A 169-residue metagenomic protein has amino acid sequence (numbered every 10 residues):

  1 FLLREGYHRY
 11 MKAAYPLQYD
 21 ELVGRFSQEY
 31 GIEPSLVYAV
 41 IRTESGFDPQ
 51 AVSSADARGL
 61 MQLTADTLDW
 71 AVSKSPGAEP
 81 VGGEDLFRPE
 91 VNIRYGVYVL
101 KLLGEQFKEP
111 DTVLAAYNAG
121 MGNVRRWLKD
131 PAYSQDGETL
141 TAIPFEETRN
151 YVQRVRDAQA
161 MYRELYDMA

Functional and structural regions predicted by a protein language model:
L2-A169: Catalytic glycan-binding domains that act on GlcNAc-containing polysaccharides
